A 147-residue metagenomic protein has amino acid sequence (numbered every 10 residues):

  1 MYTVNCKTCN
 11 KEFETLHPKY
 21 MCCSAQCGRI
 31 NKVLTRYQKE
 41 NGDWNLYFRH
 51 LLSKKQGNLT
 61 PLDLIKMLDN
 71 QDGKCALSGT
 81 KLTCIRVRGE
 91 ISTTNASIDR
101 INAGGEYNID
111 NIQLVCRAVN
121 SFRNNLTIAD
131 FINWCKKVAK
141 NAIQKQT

Functional and structural regions predicted by a protein language model:
M1-M21, A25-L77, N108, F122 (+1 more regions): Contiguous alpha-helical segments
P18-C23, L34-K39, R86-T94, D99 (+1 more regions): Short cysteine/histidine-rich zinc-coordinating motifs and their immediately flanking basic loops
L64-K66, K74-L114, R123: Histidine-centered nuclease catalytic patch
K81-I85, G89, A103, D130-T147: Long, contiguous alpha-helical scaffold regions
R117-V119: C-terminal, surface-exposed recognition/capping segments
